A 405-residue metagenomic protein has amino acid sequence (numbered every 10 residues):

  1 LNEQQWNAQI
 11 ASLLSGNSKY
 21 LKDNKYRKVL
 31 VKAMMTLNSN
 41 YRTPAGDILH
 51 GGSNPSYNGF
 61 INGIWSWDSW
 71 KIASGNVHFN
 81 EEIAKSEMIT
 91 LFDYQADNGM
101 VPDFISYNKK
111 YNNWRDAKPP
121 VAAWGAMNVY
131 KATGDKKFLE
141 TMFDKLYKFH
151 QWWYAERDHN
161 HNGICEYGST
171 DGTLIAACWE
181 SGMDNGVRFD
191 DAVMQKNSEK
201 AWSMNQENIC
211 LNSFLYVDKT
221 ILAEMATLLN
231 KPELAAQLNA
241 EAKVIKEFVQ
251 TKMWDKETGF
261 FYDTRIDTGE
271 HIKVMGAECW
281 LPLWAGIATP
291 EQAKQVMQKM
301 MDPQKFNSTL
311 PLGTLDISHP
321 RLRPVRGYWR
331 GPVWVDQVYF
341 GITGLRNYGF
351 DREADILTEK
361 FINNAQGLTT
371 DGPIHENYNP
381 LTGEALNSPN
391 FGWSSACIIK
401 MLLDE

Functional and structural regions predicted by a protein language model:
L1-N62, K137-F138, Y147-Y154, A226-L234: Acidic/polar, glycine-enriched structural segments that form the non-catalytic walls/loops of the carbohydrate-binding
L13-L21, S69-E82, V121-F138, W152 (+4 more regions): Well-ordered alpha-helical scaffold segments within catalytic/enzyme domains
Y20-G63, S86-N112, N162-E207, V244-V333 (+1 more regions): Extended glycan-interaction surfaces of carbohydrate-active proteins
L30-M34, L146, A235-Q250, T358-F361: Short amphipathic alpha-helical coiled-coil/interface segments
N98-P120, W124-F138, A385: Aromatic/His-enriched, Gly/Pro-containing loop or helix-boundary segments that lie immediately adjacent to catalytic
N208, R326-R330, V335-F350: Peripheral, non-catalytic segments that deliver or gate enzyme domains
